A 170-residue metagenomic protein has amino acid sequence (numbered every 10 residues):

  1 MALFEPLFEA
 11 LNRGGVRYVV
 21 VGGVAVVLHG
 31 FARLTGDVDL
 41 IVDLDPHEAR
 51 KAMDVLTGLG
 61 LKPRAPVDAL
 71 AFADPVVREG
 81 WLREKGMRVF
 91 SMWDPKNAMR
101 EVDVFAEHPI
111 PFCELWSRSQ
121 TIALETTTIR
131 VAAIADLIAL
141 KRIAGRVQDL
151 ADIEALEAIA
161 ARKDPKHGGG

Functional and structural regions predicted by a protein language model:
M1-G170: Compositionally biased terminal segments of proteins
